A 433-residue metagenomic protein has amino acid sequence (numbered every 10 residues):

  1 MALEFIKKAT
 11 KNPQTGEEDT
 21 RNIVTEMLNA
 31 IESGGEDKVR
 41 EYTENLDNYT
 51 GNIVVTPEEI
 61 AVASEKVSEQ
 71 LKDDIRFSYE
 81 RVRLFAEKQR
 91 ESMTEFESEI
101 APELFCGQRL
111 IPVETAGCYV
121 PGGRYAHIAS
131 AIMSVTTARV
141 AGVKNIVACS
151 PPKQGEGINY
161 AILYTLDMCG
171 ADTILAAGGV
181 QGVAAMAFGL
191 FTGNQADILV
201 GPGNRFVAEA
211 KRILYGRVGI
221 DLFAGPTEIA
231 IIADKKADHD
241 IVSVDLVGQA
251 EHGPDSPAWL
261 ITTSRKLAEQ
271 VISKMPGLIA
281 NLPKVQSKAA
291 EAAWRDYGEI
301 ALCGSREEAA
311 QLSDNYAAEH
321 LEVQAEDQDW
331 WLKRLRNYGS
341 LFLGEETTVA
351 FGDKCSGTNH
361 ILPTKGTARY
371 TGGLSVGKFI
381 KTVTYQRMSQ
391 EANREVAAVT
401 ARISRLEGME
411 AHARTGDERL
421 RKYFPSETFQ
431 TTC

Functional and structural regions predicted by a protein language model:
M1-E114: N-terminal Rossmann-like NAD(P)+-binding subdomain of aldehyde/semialdehyde dehydrogenases
M1-F5, T173-G178, I300-S305: Short acidic-hydrophobic, aromatic-tinged amphipathic segments that line or gate anion-handling sites
E91-S98, G219, S256-I261, N281-A293 (+3 more regions): Flexible, glycine/charged-enriched surface loops at secondary-structure junctions
E99-Y164: Conserved small-residue-rich beta-alpha loop and adjacent elements that most often cradle the phosphate/pyrophosphate
M168-P257: Conserved NAD(P)+-binding/catalytic subdomain of aldehyde/semialdehyde dehydrogenases
L222-D296, I300: A conserved active-site cap/scaffold subdomain adjacent to cofactor or substrate pockets
D314-C433: C-terminal core of ALDH-fold dehydrogenases
